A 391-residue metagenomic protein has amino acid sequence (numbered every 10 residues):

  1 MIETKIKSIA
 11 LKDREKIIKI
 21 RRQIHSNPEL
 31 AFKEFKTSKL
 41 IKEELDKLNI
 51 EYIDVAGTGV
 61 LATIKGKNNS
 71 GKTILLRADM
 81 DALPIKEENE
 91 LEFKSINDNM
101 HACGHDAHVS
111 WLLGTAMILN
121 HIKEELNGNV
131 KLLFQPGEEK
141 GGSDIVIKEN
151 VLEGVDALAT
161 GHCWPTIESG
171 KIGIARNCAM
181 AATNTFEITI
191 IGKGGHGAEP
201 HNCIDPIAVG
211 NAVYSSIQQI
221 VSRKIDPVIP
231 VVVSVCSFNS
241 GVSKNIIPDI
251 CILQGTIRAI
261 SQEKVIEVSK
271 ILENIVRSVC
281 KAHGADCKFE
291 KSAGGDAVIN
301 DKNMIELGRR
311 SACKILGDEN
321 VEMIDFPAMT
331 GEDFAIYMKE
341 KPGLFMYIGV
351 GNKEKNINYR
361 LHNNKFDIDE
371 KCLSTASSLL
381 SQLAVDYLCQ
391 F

Functional and structural regions predicted by a protein language model:
I2-H101, D106, S110-L126: Acidic/His- and Gly-rich active-site-bordering loop/insert found across diverse amide/peptide-bond hydrolases
I17-R21, S38-K42, L112, I207 (+5 more regions): Hydrophobic face of alpha-helices
I24, A62, L76, H105 (+8 more regions): Divalent metal-coordination and catalytic microenvironments
V55-L61, E139, A328-G331: Short acidic loop-to-helix transition motifs that present clustered carboxylates
L75-R77, F186, F345-V350: Non-cysteine beta-strand/loop elements that form the S-adenosyl-L-methionine
L83-I85, E90-M100, A107, I122-P248 (+1 more regions): Histidine/acidic-residue-rich, glycine-tolerant segments that coordinate divalent metal ions
N211-F391: Metal-dependent amide/peptide-bond hydrolase catalytic core, centered on the "pita-bread" metallohydrolase fold
